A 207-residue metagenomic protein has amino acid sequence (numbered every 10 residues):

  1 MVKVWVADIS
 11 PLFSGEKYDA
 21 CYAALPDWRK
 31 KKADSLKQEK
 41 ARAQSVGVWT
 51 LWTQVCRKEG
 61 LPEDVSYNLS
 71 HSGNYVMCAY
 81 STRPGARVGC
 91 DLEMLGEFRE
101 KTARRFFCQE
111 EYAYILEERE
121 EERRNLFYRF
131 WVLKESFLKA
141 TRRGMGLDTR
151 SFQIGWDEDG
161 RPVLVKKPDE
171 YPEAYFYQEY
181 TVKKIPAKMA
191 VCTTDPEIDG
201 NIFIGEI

Functional and structural regions predicted by a protein language model:
M1-I207: Core catalytic alpha/beta fold that binds nucleotide/phospho-ligands
